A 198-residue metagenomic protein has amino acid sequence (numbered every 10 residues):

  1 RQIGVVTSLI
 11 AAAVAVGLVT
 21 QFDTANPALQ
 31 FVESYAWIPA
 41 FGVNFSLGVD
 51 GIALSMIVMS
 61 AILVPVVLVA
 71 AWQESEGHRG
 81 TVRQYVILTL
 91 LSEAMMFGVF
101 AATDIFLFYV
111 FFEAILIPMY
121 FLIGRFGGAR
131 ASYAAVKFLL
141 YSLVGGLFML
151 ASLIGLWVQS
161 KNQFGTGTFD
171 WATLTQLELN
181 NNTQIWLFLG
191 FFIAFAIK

Functional and structural regions predicted by a protein language model:
R1-I87, N162-E178: Transmembrane helix-loop-helix hairpins at membrane boundaries of multipass inner-membrane proteins
Q2, V49-G51, M59, L122 (+3 more regions): Short glycine/serine/threonine-biased micro-segments
T7-I10, M56, L63, L91 (+5 more regions): Hydrophobic residues within membrane-embedded alpha-helical segments of Major Facilitator Superfamily
V14-Q21, L63-A70, G98-V99, L122 (+2 more regions): Residue-level signal for alpha-helical transmembrane segments in multi-pass membrane proteins
G51-S60, I105-P118, Q184-F195: Structural signature of hydrophobic alpha-helical transmembrane segments
V69-E74, I123-G128, I197: Structural signal for the C-terminal ends of transmembrane alpha-helices and the immediately following loop
Q84-L91, M95-Q184: Alpha-helical multi-pass transmembrane bundles of energy-transducing inner-membrane proteins
L177-L179, I193-K198: Short, intrinsically disordered, charge-balanced linker/junction segments flanking boundaries in proteins
